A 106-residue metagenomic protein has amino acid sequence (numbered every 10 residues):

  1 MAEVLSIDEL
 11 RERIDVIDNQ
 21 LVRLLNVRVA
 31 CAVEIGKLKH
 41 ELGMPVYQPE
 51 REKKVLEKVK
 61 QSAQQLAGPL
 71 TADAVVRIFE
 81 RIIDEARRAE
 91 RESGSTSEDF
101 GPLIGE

Functional and structural regions predicted by a protein language model:
M1-E106: Domain-level signature for soluble enzymes in the chorismate/prephenate branch of the shikimate pathway
